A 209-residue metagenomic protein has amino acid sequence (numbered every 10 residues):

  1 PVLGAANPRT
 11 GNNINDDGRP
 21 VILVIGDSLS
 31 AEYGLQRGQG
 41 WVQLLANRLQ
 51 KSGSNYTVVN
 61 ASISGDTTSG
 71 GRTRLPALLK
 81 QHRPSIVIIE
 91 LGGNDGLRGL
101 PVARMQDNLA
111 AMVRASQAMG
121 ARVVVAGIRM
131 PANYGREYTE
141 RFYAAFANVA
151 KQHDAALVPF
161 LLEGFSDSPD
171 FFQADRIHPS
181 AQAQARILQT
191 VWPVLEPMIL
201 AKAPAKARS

Functional and structural regions predicted by a protein language model:
P1-P8, V123, S180: Structured catalytic cores of enzymes that bind and process phosphorylated ligands/cofactors
L3-S64, R74-R83: Serine-esterase "nucleophile elbow" of acetyl-processing enzymes
S54, G70-S209: Alpha-helical cap/lid subdomain in secreted, periplasmic, or secretory-pathway luminal O-acyl-processing enzymes
G65-S69: Acidic-and-aromatic substrate-binding clefts and catalytic sites of carbohydrate-active enzymes
